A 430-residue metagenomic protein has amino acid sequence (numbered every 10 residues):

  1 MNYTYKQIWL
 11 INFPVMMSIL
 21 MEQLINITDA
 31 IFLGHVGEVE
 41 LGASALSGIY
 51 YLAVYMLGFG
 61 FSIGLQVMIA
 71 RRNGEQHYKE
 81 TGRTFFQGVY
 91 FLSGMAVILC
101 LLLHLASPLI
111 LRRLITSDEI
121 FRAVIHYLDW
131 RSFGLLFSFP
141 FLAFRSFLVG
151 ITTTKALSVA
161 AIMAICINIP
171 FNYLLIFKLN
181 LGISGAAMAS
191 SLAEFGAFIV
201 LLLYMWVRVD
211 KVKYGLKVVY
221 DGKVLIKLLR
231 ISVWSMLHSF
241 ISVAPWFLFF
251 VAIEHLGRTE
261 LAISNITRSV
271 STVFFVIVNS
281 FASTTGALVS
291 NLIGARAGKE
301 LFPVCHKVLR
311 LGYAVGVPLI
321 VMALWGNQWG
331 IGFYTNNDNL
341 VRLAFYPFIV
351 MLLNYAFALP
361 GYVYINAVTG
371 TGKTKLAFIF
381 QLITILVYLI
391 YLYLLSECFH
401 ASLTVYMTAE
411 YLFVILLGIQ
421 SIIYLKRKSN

Functional and structural regions predicted by a protein language model:
M1-N12, I69-L136, K178-V233, V289-N354 (+1 more regions): Short alpha-helical transmembrane segments in multi-pass integral membrane proteins
Y3-I31, H35-V36, L52-G64, M68 (+6 more regions): N-terminal transmembrane alpha-helices
L10-D29, W130, A164, A193-A197 (+4 more regions): Transmembrane helical elements of multi-pass membrane transporters/channels
L20, L24-G42, L111-D118, L174-L181 (+5 more regions): Helix-terminus/linker motif at the lipid-water interface of multi-pass membrane proteins
E22, N26-L33, Y55-S62, Q66 (+16 more regions): Alpha-helical transmembrane segments and their lipid-water interface positions in multi-pass membrane proteins
L33-L52, T84, E119-A123, I183-S184 (+5 more regions): Interfacial/gating helices of multi-pass transporter permease domains
L41-L101, S138-L157, I263-N327, A358-G372 (+1 more regions): Small-residue-rich hydrophobic transmembrane alpha-helices
S62, Q66, R131-V149, L157-N168 (+5 more regions): Short runs within selected transmembrane alpha-helices of multi-pass transporters and secretion channels
